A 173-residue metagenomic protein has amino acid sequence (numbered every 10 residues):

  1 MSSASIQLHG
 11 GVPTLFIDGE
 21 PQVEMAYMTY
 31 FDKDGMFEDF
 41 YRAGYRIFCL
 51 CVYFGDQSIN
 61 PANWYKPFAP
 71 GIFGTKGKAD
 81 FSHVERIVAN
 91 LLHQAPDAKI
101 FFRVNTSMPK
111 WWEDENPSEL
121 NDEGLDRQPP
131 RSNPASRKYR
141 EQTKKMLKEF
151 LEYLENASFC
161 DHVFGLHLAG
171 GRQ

Functional and structural regions predicted by a protein language model:
M1-R42: N-terminal carbohydrate-binding accessory modules
F16, N121-D122, L168: Acidic surface patches and DE-rich sequence motifs
Q22-A26, R46-C49, D97-R103, D161-H167: Structural preference for beta-strand elements that scaffold enzyme active sites
D34-P130, P134, E141-Q142, K148-E155: Aromatic-lined substrate-binding rim segments of carbohydrate-active enzymes
A157-F159: Short helix-capping segments at alpha-helix termini
A169-Q173: Active-site-proximal loop/short-helix segments that contain or immediately flank catalytic acid/base residue(s)
